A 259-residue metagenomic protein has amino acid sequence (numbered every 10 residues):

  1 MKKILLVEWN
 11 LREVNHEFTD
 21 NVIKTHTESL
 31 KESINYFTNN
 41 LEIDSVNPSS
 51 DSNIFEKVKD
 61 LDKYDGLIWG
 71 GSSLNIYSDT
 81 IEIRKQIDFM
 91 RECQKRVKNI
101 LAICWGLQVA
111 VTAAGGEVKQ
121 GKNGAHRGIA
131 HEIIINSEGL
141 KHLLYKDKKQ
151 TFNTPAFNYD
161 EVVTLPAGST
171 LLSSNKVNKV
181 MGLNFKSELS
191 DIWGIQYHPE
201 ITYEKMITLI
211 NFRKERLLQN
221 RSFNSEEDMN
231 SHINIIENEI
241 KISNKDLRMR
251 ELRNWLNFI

Functional and structural regions predicted by a protein language model:
M1-D88, E92-R96, F223-I259: N-terminal beta1-alpha1 cap of cysteine-dependent amidohydrolase-like domains
W9-L11, G116-E188, I192-E204: Pocket-forming structural segment of enzyme catalytic cores
H16-E17, F55, S78-D79, V111-A113 (+3 more regions): Short glycine-/acidic-enriched loop or helix-start segments at secondary-structure transitions that form or flank
T19-V22, I81-R84, A114-V118, S169-T170 (+1 more regions): Short, glycine/charged-enriched secondary-structure capping and boundary segments
K59, E92, A102, V163-T164 (+1 more regions): Structural motif
S72-G139: Cysteine-nucleophile active-site neighborhood
T170-I259: C-terminal and late-domain segments of enzyme folds
